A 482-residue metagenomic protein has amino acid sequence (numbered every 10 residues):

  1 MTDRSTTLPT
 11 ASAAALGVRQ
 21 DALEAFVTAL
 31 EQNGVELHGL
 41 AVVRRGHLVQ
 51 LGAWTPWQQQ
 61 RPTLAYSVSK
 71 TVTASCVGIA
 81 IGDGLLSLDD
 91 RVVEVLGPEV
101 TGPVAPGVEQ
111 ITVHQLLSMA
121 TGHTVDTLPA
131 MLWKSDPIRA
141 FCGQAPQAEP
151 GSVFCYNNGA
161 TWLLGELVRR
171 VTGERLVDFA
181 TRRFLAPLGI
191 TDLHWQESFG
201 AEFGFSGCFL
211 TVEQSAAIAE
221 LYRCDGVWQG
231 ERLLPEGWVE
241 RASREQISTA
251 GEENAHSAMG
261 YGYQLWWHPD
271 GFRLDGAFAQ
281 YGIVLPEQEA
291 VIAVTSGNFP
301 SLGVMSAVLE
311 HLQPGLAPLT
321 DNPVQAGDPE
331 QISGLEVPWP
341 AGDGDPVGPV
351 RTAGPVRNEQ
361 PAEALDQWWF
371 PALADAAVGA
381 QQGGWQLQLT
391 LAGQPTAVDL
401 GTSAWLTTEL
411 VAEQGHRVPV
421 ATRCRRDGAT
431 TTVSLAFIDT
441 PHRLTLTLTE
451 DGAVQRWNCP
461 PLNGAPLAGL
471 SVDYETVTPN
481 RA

Functional and structural regions predicted by a protein language model:
A22-Q58, G282, E289-A293: A short, well-structured edge-of-sheet supersecondary motif
G46, T63-D89, L116, L164-V168 (+1 more regions): Active-site SXXK
L64, D83-T121, G143, T172-L210: Active-site helix/loop module of the DD-peptidase/beta-lactamase fold, centered on the serine-lysine SxxK catalytic
T121-C155, A160-W195: A small/polar active-site loop signature that marks catalytic segments
A160-L167, S206-V227, Q280-G297: Active-site-proximal alpha-helical segments within enzyme catalytic domains
D192, E236-I292: Active-site Gly/Thr loop motif
G276-P338: Structured C-terminal helix/loop/strand segments within mature extracytoplasmic catalytic/sensor domains
P323-A482: Peripheral terminal and inter-domain segments
